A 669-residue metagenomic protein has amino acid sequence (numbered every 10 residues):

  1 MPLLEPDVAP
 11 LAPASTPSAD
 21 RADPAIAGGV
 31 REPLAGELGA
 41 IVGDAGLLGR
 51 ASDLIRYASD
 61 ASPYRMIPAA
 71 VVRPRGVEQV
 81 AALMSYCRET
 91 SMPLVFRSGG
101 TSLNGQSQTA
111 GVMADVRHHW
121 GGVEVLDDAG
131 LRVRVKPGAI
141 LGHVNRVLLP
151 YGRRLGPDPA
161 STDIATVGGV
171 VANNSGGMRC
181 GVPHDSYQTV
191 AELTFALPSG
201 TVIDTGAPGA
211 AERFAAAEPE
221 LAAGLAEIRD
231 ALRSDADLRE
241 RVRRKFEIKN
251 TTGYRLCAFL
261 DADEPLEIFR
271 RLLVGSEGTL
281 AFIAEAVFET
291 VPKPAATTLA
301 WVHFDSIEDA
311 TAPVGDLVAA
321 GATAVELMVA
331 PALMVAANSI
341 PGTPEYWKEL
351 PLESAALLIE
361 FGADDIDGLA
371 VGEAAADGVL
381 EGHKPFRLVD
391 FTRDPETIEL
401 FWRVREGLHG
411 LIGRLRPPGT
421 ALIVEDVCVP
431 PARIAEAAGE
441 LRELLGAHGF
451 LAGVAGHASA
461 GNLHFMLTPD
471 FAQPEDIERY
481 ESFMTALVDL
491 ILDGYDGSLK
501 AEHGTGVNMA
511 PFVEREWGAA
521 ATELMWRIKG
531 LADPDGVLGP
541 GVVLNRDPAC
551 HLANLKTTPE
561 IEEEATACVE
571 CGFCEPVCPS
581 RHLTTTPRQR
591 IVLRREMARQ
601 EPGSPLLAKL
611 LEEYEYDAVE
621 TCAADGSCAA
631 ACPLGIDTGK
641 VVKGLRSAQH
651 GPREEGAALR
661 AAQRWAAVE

Functional and structural regions predicted by a protein language model:
M1-E89, G99-L131, A160, T279 (+5 more regions): N-terminal flexible segment immediately upstream of the FAD-binding catalytic core in FAD-dependent oxidoreductases
L38, S62-L94, V112, V116-P159 (+5 more regions): N-terminal glycine-rich flavin-associated loop
L48-Y57, A258-L266, R270-S482, L490-S498 (+1 more regions): C-terminal substrate-recognition/cap domain of FAD-linked oxidoreductases
P63, L103, Q108, L148-E192 (+4 more regions): A gly/ser-rich beta-alpha-beta helix-loop segment of oxidoreductase catalytic cores
K348, L415-P418, G603-E669: Iron-sulfur-cluster electron-transfer modules
L411, P511-E560: Activity-critical C-terminal alpha-helical subdomain
V513, C550-E570, E601-A624: Ferredoxin-like iron-sulfur electron-transfer modules
P540-V542, F573-E596, T621-A648: Iron-sulfur cluster-binding cysteine motifs and their immediate structural context in ferredoxin-like electron-transfer
